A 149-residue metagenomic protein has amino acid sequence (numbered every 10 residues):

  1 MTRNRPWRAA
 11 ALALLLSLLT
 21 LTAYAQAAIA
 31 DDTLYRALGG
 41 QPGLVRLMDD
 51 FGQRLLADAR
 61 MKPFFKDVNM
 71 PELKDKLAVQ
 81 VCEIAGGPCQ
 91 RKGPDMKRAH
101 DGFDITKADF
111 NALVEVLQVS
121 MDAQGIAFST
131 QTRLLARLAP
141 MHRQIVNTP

Functional and structural regions predicted by a protein language model:
M1-R5: N-terminal secretory signal peptides that target proteins for export/translocation
P6-A9, T132: Hydrophobic alpha-helical segments, especially transmembrane helices and their immediate juxtamembrane helical caps
A10-T22: Bacterial N-terminal signal peptides
A25-P149: Core of compact, soluble alpha-helical bundle domains
